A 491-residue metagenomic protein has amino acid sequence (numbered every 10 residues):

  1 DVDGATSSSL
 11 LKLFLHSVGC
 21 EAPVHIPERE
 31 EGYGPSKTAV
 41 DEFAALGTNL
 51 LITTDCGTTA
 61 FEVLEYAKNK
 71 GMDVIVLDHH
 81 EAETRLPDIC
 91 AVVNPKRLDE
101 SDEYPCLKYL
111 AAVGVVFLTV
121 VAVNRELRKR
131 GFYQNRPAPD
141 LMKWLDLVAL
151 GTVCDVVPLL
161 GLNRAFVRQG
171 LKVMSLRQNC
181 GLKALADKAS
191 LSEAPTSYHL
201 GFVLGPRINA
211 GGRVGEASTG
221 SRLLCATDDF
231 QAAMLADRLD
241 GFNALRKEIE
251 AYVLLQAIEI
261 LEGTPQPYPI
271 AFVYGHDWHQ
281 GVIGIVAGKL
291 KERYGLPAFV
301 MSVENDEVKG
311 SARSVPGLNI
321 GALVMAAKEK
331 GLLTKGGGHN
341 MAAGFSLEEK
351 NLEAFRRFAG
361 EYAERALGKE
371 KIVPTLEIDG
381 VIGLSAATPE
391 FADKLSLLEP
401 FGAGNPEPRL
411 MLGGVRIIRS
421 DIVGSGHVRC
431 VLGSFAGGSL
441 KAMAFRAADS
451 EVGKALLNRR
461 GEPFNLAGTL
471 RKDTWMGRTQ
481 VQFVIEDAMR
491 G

Functional and structural regions predicted by a protein language model:
D1-L50, K70-G71, D88, R125-R357 (+4 more regions): Hydrophobic helix-and-loop "lid/oligomerization" segment in the mid-to-C-terminal part of catalytic domains
V24, V76, V92-N94, A149 (+4 more regions): Structural signal for conserved beta-strand scaffold positions within catalytic alpha/beta enzyme cores
I26, T54, V76, N94-P95 (+5 more regions): Flexible glycine-/small-residue-rich
E31-G32, L98-E103, S385-A387: A short acidic, often aromatic-flanked loop/helix-cap motif at beta-alpha or helix-coil junctions that lines enzyme
D41-Y133: Active-site cavity-forming subdomains of large catalytic enzyme subunits
H79-H80, P95, H279, H339 (+1 more regions): Histidine-centered active-site/metal-ligand motif
G114, G284, G288, L466: Short alpha-helical basic/polar micro-motif
Q231-D237, G241-V273, A326-G491: Mid-to-C-terminal polyanion-binding domains and interfaces
